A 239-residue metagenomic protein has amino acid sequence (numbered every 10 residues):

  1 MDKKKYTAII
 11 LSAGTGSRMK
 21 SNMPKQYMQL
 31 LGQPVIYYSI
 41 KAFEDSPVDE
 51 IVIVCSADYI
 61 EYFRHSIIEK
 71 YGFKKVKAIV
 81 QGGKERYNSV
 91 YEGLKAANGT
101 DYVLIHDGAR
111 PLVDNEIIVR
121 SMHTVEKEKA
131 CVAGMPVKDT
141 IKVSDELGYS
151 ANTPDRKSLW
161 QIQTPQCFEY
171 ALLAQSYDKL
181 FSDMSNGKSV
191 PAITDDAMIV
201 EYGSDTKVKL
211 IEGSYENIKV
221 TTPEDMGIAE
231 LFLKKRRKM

Functional and structural regions predicted by a protein language model:
D2, Q161-M239: Conserved alpha/beta core of the MobA/IspD/sugar-nucleotide pyrophosphorylase nucleotidyltransferase superfamily
K3-I60: N-terminal glycine-rich phosphate-binding loop and ensuing alpha1 helix
I10, I36, G93, D107 (+3 more regions): Residue-level signal for inorganic ion chemistry
S46-P47, I68-V76, G99: Short helix-capping segments at alpha-helix termini
D49-I51, K129-A130, K207: Residues at the starts of beta-strands that form the adenosine-phosphate
E61-S66: Acidic helix N-cap motif at the loop->helix transition within catalytic regions of sugar-transfer enzymes
A78, K84-S144, Q163: Conserved beta-loop-beta/alpha segment of the NTase-like Rossmann-fold superfamily that binds/positions NTPs
V143-Q166: Short, flexible, basic/aromatic active-site loop/helix in glycosyltransferases
